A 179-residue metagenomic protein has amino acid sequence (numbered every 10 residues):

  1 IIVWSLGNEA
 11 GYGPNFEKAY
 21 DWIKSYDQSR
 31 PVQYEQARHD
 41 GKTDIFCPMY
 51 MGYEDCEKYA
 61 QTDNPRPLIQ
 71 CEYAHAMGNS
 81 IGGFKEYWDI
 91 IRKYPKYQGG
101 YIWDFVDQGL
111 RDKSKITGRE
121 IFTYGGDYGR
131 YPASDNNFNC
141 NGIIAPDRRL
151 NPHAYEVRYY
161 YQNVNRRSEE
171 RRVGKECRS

Functional and structural regions predicted by a protein language model:
I1-S168, R172: Extended substrate-binding grooves/exosites of carbohydrate-active enzymes
G174-S179: Short "domain-exit" segments at the C-terminal end of structured domains
